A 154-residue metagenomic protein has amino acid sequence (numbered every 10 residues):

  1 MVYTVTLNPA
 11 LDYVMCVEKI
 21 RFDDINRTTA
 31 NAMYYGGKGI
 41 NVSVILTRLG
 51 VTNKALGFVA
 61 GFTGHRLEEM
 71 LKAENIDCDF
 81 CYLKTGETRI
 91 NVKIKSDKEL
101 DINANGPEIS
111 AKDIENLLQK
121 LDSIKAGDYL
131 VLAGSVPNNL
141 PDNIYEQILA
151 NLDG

Functional and structural regions predicted by a protein language model:
M1-D23: Positively charged, low-complexity intrinsically disordered leader regions
M1-V5, K72, Y82, D97-G154: Ribokinase/PfkB-type carbohydrate-kinase core domain
V2, R89-N91: Broad gene-expression machinery/nucleic-acid interaction feature
P9-L11, A60-T63, G106, V136-P137: Short, glycine/serine-rich, charged loops/turns that create anion-binding and catalytic segments at active sites
V14-C16, H65, P141-D142: Short glycine-/acidic-enriched loop or helix-start segments at secondary-structure transitions that form or flank
R21-A30, D101: Glycine/charged-rich beta-loop-alpha catalytic/anionic-binding loops adjacent to active sites
R27-E87: Substrate-binding N-lobe of the ribokinase-like
